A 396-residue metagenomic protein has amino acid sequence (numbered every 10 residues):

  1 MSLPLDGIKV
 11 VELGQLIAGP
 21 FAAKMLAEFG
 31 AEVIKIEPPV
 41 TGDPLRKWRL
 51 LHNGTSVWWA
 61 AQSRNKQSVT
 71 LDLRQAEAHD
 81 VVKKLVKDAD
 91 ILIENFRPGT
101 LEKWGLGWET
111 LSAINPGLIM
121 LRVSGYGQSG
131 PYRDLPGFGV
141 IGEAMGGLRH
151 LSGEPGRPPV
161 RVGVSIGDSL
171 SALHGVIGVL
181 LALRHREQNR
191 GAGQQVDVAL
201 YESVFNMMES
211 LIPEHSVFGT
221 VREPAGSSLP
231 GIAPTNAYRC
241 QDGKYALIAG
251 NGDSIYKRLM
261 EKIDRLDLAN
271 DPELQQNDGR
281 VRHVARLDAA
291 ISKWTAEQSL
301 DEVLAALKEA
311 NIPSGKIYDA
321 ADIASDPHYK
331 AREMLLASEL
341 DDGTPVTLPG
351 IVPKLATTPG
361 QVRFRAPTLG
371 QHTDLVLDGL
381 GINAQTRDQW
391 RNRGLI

Functional and structural regions predicted by a protein language model:
M1-K9, R222, R239-Q241, D322-I396: Terminal low-complexity tails and localization/encapsulation signals of metabolic enzymes
M1-N189, T368, D374-I396: N-terminal helix-loop segment corresponding to the beta1-alpha1 unit of nucleotide/adenylate-binding folds
V33, K308-D322, N383-D388: Short, well-structured beta-strand/strand-turn elements
V40, Y126-G127, L200-F205, D242 (+2 more regions): Glycine-rich beta-alpha junction loops
Q128, G156-S165, E187-V204, E223-P230 (+1 more regions): Conserved Rossmann-fold dehydrogenase catalytic segment
R157-I166, R239-K244, T358: Flexible glycine/proline-enriched surface loops and loop-helix/loop-strand junctions
A172-A192, N206-V217, M260-L266: Oxidoreductase and adenylate-handling cofactor-binding alpha/beta cores
P234-A310, S314: Aromatic-enriched alpha-helical interface/lid elements that frame and gate functional surfaces
